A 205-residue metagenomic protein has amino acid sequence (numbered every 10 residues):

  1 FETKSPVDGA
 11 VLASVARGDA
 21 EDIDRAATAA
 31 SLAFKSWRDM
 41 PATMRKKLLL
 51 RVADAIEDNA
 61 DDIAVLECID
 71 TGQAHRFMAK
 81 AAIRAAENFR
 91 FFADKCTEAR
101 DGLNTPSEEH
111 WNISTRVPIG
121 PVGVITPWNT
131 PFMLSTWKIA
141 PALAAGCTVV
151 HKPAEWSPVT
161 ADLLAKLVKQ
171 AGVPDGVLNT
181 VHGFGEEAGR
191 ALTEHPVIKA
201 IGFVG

Functional and structural regions predicted by a protein language model:
F1, D22-R25, A55, S114 (+1 more regions): A generic short alpha-helical patch detector that favors 3-5-residue windows in or near N-terminal regions
F1-V15, K47-R51, A99-I125: Terminal low-complexity tails and localization/encapsulation signals of metabolic enzymes
E2, S14, L66, F77 (+3 more regions): Conserved beta-strand positions that form and line the central face of beta-propeller blades
E2-S5, V11-R25, G172-V177, V181: Histidine- and aromatic-rich ligand-binding microenvironments
K4, M40, A145: Single, functionally critical "micro-switch" positions that shape active/binding sites and transmembrane helices
A10-A99, E109: Glycine-rich loop-to-alpha-helix module at the N-terminal edge of alpha/beta enzyme cores
D101-G205: Rossmann-like NAD(P) dinucleotide-binding subdomain of oxidoreductase/dehydrogenase enzymes
